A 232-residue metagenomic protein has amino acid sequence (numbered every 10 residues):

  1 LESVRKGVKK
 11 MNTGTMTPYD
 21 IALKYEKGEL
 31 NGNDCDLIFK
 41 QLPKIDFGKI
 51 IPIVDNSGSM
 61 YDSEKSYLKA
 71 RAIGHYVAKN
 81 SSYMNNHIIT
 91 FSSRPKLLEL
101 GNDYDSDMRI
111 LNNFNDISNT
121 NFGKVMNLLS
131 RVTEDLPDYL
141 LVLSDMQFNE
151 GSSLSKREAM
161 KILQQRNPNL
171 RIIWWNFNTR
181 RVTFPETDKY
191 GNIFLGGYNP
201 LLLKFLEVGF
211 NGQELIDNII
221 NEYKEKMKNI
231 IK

Functional and structural regions predicted by a protein language model:
L1-K232: Acidic, glycine-rich A-domain
